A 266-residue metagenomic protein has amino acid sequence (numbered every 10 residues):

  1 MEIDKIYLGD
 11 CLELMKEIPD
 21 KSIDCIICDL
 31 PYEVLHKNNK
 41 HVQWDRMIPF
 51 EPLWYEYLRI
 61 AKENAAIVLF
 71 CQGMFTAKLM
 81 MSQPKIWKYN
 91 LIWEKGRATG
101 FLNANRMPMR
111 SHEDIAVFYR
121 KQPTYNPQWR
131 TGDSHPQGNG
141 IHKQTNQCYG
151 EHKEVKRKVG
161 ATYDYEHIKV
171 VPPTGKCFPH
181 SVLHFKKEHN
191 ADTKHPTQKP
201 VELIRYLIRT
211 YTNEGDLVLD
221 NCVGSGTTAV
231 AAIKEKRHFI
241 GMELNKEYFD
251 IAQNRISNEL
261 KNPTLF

Functional and structural regions predicted by a protein language model:
M1, Q253-F266: Short, conserved SAM-binding/catalytic segment of Class I S-adenosyl-L-methionine-dependent methyltransferases
M1-G241, E247-I251: Core catalytic lobe of class I
